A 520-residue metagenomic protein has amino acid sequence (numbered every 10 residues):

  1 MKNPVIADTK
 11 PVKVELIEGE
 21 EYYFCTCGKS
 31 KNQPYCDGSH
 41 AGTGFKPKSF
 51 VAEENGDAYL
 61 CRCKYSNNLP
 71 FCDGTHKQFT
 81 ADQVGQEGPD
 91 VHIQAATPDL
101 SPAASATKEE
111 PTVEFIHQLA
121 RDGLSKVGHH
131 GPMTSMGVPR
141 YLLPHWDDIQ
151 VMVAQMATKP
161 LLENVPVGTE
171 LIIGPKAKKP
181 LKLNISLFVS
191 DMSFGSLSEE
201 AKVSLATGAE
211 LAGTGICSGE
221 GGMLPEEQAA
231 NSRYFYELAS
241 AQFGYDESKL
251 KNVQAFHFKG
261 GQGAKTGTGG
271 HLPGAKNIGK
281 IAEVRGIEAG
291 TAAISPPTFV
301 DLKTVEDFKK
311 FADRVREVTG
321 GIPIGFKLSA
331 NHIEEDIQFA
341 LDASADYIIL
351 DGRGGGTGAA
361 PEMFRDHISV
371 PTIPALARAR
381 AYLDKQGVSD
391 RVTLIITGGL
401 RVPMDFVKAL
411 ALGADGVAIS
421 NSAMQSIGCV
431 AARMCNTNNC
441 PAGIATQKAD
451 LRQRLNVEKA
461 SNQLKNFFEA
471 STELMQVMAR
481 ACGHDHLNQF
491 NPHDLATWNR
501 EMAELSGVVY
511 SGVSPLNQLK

Functional and structural regions predicted by a protein language model:
M1-P34, S39-L60, Q83-G85, H92-I93: N-terminal pre-ligand scaffold of iron-sulfur
M1-T9, L60, K64-P70, G74-A104 (+2 more regions): Flanking helices and flexible, charged tails adjoining ferredoxin-like Fe-S electron-transfer domains in multi-subunit
Y22-Y35, A58-P70, I348, L400 (+1 more regions): Cysteine-centered iron-sulfur cluster-binding motifs in ferredoxin-type domains/subunits of redox enzymes
Q94-L187, D191-E210, T214-C217, G222-M223 (+5 more regions): Conserved, well-structured core domains of diverse proteins
G213-T214, V253, G321, A345 (+2 more regions): A structural motif
N252, H257-K259, A264-I287, A431-D450 (+1 more regions): Mobile "lid/hinge" segments at catalytic clefts and subdomain interfaces of large enzymes
P296-R452: Glycine-rich phosphate/ribose-binding loops and adjacent secondary-structure elements that form binding surfaces
R401-F406, L410-P515: Gly/Ser/Thr/Ala-enriched C-terminal appendages of enzymes
